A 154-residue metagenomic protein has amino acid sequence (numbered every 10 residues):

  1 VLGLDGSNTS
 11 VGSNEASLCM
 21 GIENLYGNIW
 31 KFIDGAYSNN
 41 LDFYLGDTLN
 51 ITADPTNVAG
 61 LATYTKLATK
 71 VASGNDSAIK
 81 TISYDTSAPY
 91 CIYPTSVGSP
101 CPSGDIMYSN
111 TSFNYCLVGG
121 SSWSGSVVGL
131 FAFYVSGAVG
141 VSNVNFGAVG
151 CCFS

Functional and structural regions predicted by a protein language model:
V1-G6: Surface-exposed acidic, glycine/proline-enriched linker/cap segments that occur as 15-30-residue helix-coil
S7-G12, L25-S38, T56-S154: C-terminal, surface-exposed recognition/capping segments
E15-S17: Short, small/polar residue-rich loop motifs at catalytic or cofactor-binding pockets
N39-L49: A short, polar/charged loop-to-alpha-helix boundary motif
N50-D54: Accessory cap/linker subdomain of secreted extracellular hydrolases
